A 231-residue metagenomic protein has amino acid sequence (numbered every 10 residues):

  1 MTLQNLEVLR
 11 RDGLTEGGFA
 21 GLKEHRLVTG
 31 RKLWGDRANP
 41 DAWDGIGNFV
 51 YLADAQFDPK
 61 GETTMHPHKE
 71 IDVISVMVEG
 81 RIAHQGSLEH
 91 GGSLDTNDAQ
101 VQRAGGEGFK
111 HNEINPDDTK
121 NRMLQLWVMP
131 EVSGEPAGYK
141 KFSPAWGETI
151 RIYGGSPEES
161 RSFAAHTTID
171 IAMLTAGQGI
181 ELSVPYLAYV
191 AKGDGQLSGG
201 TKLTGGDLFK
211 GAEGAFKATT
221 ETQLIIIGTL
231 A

Functional and structural regions predicted by a protein language model:
M1-A231: Jelly-roll (double-stranded beta-helix
